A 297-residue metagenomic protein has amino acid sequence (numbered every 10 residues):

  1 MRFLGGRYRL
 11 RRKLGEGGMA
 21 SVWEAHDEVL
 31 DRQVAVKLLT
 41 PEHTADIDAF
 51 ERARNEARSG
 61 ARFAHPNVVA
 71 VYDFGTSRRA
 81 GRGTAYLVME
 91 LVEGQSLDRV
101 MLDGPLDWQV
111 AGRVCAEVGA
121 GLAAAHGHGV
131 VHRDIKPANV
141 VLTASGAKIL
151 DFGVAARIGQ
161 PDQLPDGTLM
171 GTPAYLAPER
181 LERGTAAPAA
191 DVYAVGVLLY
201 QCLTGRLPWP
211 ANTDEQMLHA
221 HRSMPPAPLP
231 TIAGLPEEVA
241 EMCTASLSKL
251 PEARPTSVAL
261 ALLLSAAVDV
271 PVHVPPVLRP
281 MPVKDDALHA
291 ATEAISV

Functional and structural regions predicted by a protein language model:
R11-G17, V22: Protein kinase glycine-rich loop
T40-R62: AlphaC helix of the eukaryotic protein kinase fold
F74-S77: Activation-segment/catalytic-loop signature of the eukaryotic protein kinase fold
G81-S96, V100, G104: Conserved short submotifs of the Hanks-type protein kinase catalytic core that shape the nucleotide-binding pocket
V114-C115: Activation segment signature within eukaryotic-like protein kinase domains
G119-V130: Protein kinase catalytic-loop region centered on the HRD/HxD motif
D191: Conserved catalytic-loop aspartate of Hanks-type protein kinases
